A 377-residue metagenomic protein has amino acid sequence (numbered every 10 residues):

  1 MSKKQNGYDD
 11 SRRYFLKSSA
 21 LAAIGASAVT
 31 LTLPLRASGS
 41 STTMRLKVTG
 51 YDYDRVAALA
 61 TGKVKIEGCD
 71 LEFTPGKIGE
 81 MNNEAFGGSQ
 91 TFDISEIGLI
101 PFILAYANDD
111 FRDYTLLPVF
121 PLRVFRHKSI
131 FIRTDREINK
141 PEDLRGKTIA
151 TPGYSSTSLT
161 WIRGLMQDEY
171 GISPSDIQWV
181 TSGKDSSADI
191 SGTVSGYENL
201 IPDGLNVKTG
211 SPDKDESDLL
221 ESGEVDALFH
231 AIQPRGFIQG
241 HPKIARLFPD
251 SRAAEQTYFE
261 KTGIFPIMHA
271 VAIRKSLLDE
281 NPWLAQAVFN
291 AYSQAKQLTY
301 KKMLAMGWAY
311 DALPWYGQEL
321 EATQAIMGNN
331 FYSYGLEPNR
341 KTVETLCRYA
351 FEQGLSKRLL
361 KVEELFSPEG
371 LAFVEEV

Functional and structural regions predicted by a protein language model:
M1-Y14: N-terminal secretory signal peptides
Y8, L31-T49: C-terminal segment of N-terminal export signals and the immediately downstream linker at the start of the mature
Y14-R36: N-terminal export signals
S41, R45-S175, W179-A188: Short, glycine-/small- and polar/acidic-enriched structural segments that line small-molecule recognition paths
T74-A85, I177-D218, E364-L371: Short helix-initiation/N-cap motifs at beta->coil->alpha
I190-L304: Pocket-lining segment of extracytoplasmic ligand-binding domains
A272, L277-E352: Secondary-structure end/capping motifs
F351-V377: Conserved C-terminal helix/tail region of periplasmic/extracytoplasmic solute-binding proteins
